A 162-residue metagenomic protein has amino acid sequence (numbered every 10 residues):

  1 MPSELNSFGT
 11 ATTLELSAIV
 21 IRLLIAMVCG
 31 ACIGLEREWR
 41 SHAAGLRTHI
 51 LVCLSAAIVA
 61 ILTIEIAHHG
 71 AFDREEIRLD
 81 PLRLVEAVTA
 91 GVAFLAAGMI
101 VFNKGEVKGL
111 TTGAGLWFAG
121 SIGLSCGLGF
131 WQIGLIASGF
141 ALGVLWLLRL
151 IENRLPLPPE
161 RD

Functional and structural regions predicted by a protein language model:
M1-E76, D80-L82, L128-G129, G134-I136 (+3 more regions): Alpha-helical transmembrane segments and their membrane-interface boundaries that form or gate the permeation pathway
A31, L35, L95-M99, G120-S125 (+1 more regions): Alpha-helical transmembrane segments of multipass membrane proteins
W39-H42, I100-T112: Membrane-helix interface "capping/anchor" motifs
S41, G113-F130: Interfacial segments of multi-pass membrane proteins
I64, V85-L95: Ligand-binding beta-strand-loop-alpha-helix segment within the catalytic cores of soluble metabolic enzymes
I77-R83, A87, K108-L110: Internal alpha-helical transmembrane segments of multi-pass membrane proteins
K108-A114, Q132-A137: Hydrophobic alpha-helical membrane segments of integral membrane proteins
F140-L150: Alpha-helical transmembrane segments and their membrane-interface exit regions
